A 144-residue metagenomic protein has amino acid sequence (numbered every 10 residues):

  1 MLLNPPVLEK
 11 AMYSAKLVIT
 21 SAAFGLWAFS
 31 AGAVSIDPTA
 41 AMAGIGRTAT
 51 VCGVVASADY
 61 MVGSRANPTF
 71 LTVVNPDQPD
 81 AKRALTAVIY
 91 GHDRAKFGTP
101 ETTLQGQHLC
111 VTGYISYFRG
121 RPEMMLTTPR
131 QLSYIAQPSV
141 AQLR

Functional and structural regions predicted by a protein language model:
P5-I19: Bacterial N-terminal signal peptides that target proteins for export
A28-S30: N-terminal signal peptide c-region/cleavage motif recognized by signal peptidases
G32-R144: OB-fold and OB-like single-stranded nucleic-acid-recognition modules and their adjacent interaction interfaces
